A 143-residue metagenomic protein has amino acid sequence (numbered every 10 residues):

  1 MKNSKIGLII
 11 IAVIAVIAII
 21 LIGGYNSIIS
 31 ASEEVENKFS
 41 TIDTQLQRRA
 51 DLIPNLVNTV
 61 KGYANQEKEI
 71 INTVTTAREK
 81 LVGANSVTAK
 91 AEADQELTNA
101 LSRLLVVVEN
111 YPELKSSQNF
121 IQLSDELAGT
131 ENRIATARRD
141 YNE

Functional and structural regions predicted by a protein language model:
M1-E143: A helix-centric hydrophobic-segment signal that preferentially recognizes long, alpha-helical stretches used
